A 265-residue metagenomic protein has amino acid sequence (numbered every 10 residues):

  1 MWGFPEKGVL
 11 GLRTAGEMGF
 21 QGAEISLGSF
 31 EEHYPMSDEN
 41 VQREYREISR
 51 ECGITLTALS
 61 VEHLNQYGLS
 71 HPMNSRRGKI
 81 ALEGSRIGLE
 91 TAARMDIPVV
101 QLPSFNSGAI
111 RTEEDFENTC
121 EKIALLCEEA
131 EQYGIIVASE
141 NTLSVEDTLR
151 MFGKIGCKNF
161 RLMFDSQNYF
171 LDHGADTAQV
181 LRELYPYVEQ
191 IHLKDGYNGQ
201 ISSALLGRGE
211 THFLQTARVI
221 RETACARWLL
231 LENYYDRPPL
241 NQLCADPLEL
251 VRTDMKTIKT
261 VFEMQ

Functional and structural regions predicted by a protein language model:
M1, H33-Y34, R76-R77, E114-D115 (+3 more regions): A generic structural signal for short
M1-A93, L149, C157, P186 (+2 more regions): N-terminal pre-domain/capping segments
G3, L27-S29, E62-N65, S104-G108 (+5 more regions): Active-site-proximal loop/turn and secondary-structure-junction residues that shape catalytic pockets, frequently
P5-G19, T148-F160, F164, F170-Q265: Histidine-acidic metal/acid-base catalytic patches
G8-G11, R50-C52, Q66-R161, L171 (+1 more regions): Active-site acidic/histidine proton-transfer and metal-coordination neighborhood in alpha/beta enzyme cores
A23-I25, L56-V61, V100-L102, V137-S139 (+3 more regions): Hydrophobic faces of well-ordered beta-strands that scaffold small-molecule active sites in alpha/beta enzyme cores
F30-H33, N65-P72, N106-T112, F170-D172 (+2 more regions): A short acidic, helix-capping loop that chelates divalent metal ions and anchors anionic groups
S37-R43, G78, L82-S85, E113-I123 (+2 more regions): Charged helix-capping and loop-helix junction motifs
